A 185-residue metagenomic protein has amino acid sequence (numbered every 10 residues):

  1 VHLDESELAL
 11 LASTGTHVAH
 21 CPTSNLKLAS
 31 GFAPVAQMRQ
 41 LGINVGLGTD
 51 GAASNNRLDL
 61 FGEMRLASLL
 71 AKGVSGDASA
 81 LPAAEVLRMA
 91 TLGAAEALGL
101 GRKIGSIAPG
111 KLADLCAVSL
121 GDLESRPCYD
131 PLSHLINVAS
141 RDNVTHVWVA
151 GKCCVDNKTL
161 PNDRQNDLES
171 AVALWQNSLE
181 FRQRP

Functional and structural regions predicted by a protein language model:
V1-R57: Active-site core of metal-dependent hydrolases
H2, A80, T159-N162: Short, conserved sequence motifs enriched in acidic/basic residues, glycine, and aromatics that mark functional "hot
D4-E5, A29-F32, A80, G101-I104 (+1 more regions): Structural motif corresponding to alpha-helix initiation and N-cap regions
S6-S13, A36, Q40, R88 (+3 more regions): Replace "anionic and nucleotidyl ligands
L8, G31-F32, R57-L58, V86 (+2 more regions): Conserved strand-to-helix beginnings and helix N-cap segments that scaffold or border functional pockets
A36-D122, V138-A139: His/Asp/Glu-enriched, well-ordered alpha-helical/loop segment that forms or immediately abuts the divalent-metal
T91-P185: Active-site microenvironment of metallo-dependent hydrolases
